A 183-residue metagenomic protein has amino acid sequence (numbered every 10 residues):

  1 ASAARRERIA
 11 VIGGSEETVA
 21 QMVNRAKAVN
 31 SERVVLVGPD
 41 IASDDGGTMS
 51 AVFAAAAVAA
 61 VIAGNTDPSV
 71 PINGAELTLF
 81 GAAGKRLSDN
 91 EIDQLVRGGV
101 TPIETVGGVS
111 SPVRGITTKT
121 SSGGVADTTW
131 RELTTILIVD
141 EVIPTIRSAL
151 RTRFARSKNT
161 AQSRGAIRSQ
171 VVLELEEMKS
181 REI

Functional and structural regions predicted by a protein language model:
A1-F80: A glycine-rich, acidic short-motif signal
T66-I183: Structured, hydrophobic secondary-structure cores that serve as assembly/anchoring elements
